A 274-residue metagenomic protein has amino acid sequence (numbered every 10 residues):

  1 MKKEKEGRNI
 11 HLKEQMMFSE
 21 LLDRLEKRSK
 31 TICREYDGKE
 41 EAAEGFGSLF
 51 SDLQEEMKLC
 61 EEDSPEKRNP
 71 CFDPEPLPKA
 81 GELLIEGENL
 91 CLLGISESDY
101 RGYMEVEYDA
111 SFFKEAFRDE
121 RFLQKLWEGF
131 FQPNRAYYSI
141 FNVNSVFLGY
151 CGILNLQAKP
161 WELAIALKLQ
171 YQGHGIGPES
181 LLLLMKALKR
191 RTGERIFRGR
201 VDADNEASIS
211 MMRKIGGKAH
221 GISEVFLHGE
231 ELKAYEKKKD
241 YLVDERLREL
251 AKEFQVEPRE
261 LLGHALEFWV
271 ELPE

Functional and structural regions predicted by a protein language model:
K2, G7, L12-S29, S51-Y100 (+2 more regions): Acyl-donor (CoA/ACP) binding surface of acyl/acetyltransferases
K30-E44: Charged, low-complexity interaction regions
C33-Y36, S111, Y171: Short amphipathic alpha-helical interaction patches enriched in hydrophobic/aromatic residues with interspersed Lys/Arg
E35, P133, R190-R191: Alpha-helix C-cap/termination motif
V106-D119: A short gly/proline-enriched turn/hairpin at secondary-structure junctions
A116-A136: Active-site rim helix/loop that mediates acceptor-substrate recognition in acyltransferases
A136-Y137, L163: PAS and PAS-like sensory modules
